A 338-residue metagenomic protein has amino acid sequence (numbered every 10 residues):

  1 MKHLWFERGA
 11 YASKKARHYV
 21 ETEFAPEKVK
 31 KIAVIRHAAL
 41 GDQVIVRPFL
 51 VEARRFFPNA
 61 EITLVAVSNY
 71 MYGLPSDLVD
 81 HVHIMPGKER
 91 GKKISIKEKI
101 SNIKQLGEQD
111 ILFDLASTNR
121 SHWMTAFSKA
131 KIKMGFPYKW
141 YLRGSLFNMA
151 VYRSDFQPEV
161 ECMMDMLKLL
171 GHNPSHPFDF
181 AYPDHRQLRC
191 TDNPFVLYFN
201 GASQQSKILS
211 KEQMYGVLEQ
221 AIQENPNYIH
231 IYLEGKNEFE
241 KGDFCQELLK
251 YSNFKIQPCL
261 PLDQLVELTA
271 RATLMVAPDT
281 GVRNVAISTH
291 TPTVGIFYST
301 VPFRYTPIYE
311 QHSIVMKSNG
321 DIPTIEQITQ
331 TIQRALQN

Functional and structural regions predicted by a protein language model:
M1-V29: Positively charged, low-complexity intrinsically disordered leader regions
V20-K31, K104, P183-V196: Nucleotide-sugar donor-binding and catalytic loop/hinge architecture of NDP-sugar-dependent glycosyltransferases
E21-T22, M166, K236-P261, Y309-N338: Extended, non-globular alpha-helical segments
K30-Y152, Q264: Active-site and donor-binding regions of nucleotide-sugar-utilizing enzymes
V65-V67, L115-A116, E159, F199 (+1 more regions): Replace "coordinates the UDP/GDP/TDP-sugar" with "coordinates nucleotide-activated sugar donors
K97-K99, Q213-V294, Y298: Donor-binding and catalytic core of enzymes assembling or modifying cell-surface/extracellular glycoconjugates
F136-L142, V151-D155, N284-N338: Nucleotide-sugar donor-binding patch of glycosyltransferase catalytic domains
P137-K207, K211: Mid-sequence helix-capping/hinge segment at a functional interface
